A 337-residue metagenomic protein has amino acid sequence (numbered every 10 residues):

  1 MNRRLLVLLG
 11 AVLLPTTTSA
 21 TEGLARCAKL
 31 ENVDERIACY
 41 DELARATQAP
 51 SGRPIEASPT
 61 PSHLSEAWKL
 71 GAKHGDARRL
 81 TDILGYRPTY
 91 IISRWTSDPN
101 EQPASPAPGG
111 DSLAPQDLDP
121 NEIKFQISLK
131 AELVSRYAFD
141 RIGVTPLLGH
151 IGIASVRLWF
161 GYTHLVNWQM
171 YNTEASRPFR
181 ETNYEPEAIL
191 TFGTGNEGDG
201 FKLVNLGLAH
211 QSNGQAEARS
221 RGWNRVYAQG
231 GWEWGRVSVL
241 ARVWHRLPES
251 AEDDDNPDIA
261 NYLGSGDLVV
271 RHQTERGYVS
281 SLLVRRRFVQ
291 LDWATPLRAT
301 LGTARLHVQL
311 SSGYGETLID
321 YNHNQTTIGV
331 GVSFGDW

Functional and structural regions predicted by a protein language model:
P15-T18: N-terminal signal peptide c-region/cleavage motif recognized by signal peptidases
A20-P50: Alpha-helical, heptad-rich or low-complexity scaffold/stalk segments that mediate oligomerization or tethering
A46, P50-S212: Transmembrane beta-barrel domains of Gram-negative outer membranes and organellar outer membranes
S112, V166, L203-G214, V239-L247 (+2 more regions): Transmembrane beta-strand segments that form the barrel wall of outer-membrane beta-barrel proteins
D117-N121, S176-T182, E217-W223, G231 (+3 more regions): Replace "Gram-negative outer membrane beta-barrel proteins" with "bacterial and organellar outer membrane beta-barrel
E122, I153-G161, E181-E185, D199-G207 (+5 more regions): Outer-membrane beta-barrel architecture
I127-L133, Y184-G195, N224-W234, Y262-T274 (+2 more regions): Feature captures outer-membrane beta-barrel proteins of Gram-negative bacteria and organelles
S135-Y137, V166-N172, T194-N196, S212-A218 (+4 more regions): Gram-negative outer-membrane beta-barrel proteins
